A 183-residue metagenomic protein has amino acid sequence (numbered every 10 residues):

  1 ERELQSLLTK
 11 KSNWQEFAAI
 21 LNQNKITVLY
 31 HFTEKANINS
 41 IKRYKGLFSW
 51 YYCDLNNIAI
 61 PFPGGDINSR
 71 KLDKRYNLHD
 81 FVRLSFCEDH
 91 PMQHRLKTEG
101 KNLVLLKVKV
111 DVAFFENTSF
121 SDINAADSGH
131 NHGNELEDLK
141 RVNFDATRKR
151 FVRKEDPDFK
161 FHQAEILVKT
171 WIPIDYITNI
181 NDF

Functional and structural regions predicted by a protein language model:
R2-F183: Active-site-proximal loop/hinge segments that shape catalytic or ion-binding/gating pockets
